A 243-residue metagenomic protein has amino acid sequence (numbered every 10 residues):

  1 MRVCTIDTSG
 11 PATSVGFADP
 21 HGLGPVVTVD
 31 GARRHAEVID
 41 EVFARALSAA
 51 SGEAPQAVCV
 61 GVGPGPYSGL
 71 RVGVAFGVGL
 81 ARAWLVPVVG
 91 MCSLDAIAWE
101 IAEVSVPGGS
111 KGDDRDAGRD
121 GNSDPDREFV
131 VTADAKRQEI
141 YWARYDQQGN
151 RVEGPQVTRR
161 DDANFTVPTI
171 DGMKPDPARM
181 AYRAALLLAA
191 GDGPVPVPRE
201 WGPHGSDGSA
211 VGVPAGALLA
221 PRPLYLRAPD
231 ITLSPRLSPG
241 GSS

Functional and structural regions predicted by a protein language model:
M1-L23, D30-V38, V89-S243: Oxyanion-binding and handling regions
G16, T28, C59-G61: Short, conserved beta-strand segments within well-ordered enzyme catalytic domains that often line or immediately flank
E41-V42, V72: Short, conserved active-site loops that position catalytic residues or coordinate cofactors/metal ions across diverse
F43, G77, A98: Generic structural marker for isolated residues within well-ordered, non-membrane alpha-helices of soluble domains
F43-A57, V106: Phosphate/pyrophosphate-binding loops at sites that engage ATP/ADP/AMP, CoA/4′-phosphopantetheine, polyphosphate
V58-S93: DPxDG-like acidic metal-binding loop motif
